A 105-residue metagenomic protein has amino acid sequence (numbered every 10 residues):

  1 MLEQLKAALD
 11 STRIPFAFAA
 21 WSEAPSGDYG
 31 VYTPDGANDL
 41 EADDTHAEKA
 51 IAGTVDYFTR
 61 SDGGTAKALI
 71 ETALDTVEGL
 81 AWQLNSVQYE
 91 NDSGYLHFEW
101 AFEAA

Functional and structural regions predicted by a protein language model:
M1-D43, D62, A66: Small/polar-rich, solvent-exposed N-terminal microdomains that initiate assembly or binding
L2-S11, D35-E48, N85-A105: Short, charged interaction patches at domain edges and termini
R13, A73-A81: A common structural junction motif
F18, Q83-L84: A generic structural-conservation signal
P25-G27, E48-A52, L69, Y95-H97: Short connector loops at helix/strand junctions that flank enzyme active sites, especially segments positioning acidic
G30-Y32, F58, W82, W100: Tryptophan-centered motif/residue detector
K49-D75: Mid-chain, well-packed structural core segment of small domains
L69-E71, L84-V87: Well-ordered alpha/beta subsegment
